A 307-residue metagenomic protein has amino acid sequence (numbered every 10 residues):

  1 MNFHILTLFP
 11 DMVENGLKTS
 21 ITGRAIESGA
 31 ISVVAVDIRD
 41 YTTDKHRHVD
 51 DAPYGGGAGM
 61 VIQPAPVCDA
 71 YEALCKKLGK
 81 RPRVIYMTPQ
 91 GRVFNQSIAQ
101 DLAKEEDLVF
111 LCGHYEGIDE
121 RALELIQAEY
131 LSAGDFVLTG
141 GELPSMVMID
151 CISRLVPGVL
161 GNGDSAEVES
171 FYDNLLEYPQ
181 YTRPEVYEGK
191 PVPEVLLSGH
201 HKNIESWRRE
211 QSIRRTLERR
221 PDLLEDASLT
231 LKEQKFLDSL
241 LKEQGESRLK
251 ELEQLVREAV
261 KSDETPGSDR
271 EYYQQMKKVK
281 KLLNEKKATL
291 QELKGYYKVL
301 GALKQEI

Functional and structural regions predicted by a protein language model:
M1-L74, K202-E218, D222-E225: N-terminal nucleotide/polyanion-binding subdomain common to many enzyme families
H4-L6, V34-V36, I85, L108-V109 (+1 more regions): Hydrophobic/aromatic beta-strand patches that form the interior of the parallel beta-sheet core in alpha/beta enzyme
Q63-H114, D119, P157: S-adenosyl-L-methionine/SAH cofactor-binding core of RNA-modifying enzymes
I118, A122-E169: Structured adenosyl-cofactor binding patch, chiefly the S-adenosyl-L-methionine
L143, L155-V195: Internal, active-site/partner-interface "lid" segment
R208-E251: C-terminal accessory regions appended to core domains
L249-M276: Amphipathic, heptad-repeat alpha-helical segments
V260-R270, L282-K294: Charged, low-complexity interaction regions
